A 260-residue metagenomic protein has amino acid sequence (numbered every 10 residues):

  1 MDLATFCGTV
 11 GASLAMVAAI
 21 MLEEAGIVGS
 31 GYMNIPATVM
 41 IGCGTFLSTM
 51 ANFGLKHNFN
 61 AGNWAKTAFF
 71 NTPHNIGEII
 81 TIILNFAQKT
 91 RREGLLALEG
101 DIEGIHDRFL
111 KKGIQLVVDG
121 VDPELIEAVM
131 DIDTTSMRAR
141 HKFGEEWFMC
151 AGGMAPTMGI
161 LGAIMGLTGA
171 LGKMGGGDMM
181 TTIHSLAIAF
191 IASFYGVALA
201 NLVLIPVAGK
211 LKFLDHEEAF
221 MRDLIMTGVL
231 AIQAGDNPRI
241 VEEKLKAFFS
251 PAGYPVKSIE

Functional and structural regions predicted by a protein language model:
L3-G8, A18-E145, E217-E260: Large intracellular
C7-V10, L14-G29, T135-L214: Helix-termination/interfacial motifs at the ends of transmembrane alpha-helices
